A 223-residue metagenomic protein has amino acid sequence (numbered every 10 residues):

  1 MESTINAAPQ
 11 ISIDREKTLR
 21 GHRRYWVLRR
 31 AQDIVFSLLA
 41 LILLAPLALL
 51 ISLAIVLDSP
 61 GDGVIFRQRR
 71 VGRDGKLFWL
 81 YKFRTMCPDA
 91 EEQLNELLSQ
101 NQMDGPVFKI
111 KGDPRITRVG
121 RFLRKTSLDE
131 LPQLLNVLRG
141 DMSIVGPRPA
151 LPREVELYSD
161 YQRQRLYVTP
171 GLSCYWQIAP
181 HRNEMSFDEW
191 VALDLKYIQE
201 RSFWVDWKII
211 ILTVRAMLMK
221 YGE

Functional and structural regions predicted by a protein language model:
M1-R15, G63, L131-E223: Hydrophobic structural segments characteristic of membrane proteins
E2-P9, I65-P114, S173-W190: Short, glycine-rich, amphipathic interfacial segments at transmembrane boundaries or analogous
R15-V27, K111, R115: Juxtamembrane loop-helix boundary motifs flanking transmembrane segments in multi-pass membrane proteins
R20-A90, I209-E223: A hydrophobic, helix-centered structural microdomain
L49, Q93, R115, E130 (+1 more regions): Short phosphate-engaging motifs
